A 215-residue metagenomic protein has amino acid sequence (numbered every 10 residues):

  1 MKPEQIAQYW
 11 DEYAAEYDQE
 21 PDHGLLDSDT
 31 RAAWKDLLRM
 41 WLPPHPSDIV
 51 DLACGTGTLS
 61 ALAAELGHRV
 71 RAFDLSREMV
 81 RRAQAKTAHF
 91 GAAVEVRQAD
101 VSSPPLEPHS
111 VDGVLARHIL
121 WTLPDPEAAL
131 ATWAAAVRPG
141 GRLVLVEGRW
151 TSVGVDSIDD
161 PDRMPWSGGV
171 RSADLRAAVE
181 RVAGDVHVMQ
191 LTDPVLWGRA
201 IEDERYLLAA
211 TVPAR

Functional and structural regions predicted by a protein language model:
M1-P44, T58, S152-P161: Conserved class I S-adenosyl-L-methionine
E4, P21, V144-I201: C-terminal alpha-helical "lid/dimerization" subdomain adjacent to the S-adenosyl-L-methionine
P46-S47, H109: Nucleotide donor/acceptor-binding cores
D48-L52, T56-S103: Class I SAM-dependent methyltransferase SAM/SAH-binding core
L115: A conserved beta-strand element that flanks and buttresses the S-adenosyl-L-methionine
H118-I119: Short catalytic micro-motifs in class I SAM-dependent methyltransferases
E127-P139: A short glycine-rich, Lys/Arg-flanked "PGG" loop and its adjoining helix->strand segment in the class I
P194-R215: Core SAM-dependent methyltransferase catalytic element
